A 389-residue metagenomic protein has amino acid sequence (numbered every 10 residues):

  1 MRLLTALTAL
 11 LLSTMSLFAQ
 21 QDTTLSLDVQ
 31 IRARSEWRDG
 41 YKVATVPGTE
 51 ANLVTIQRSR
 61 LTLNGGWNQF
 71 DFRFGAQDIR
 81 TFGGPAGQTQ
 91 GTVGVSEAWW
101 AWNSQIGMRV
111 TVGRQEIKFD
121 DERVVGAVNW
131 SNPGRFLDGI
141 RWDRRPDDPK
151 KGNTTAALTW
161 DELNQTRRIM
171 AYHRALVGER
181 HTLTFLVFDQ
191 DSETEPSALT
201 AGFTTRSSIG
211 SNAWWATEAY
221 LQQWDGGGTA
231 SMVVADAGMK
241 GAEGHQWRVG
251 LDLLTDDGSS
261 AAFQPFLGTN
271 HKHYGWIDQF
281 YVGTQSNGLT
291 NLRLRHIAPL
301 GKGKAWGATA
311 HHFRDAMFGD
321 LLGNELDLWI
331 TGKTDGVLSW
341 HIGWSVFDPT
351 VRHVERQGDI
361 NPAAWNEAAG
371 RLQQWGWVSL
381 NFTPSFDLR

Functional and structural regions predicted by a protein language model:
T5-M15: Bacterial N-terminal signal peptides
Q20-K42, G65, F70-F74, V110 (+2 more regions): Transmembrane beta-strand segments of Gram-negative outer membrane beta-barrel proteins
Q21-L27, S104-V110, A127-S260, L292-L294 (+4 more regions): Signature for the C-terminal beta-barrel architecture of outer-membrane proteins
R38-K42, I79, E116-V124, N153-T159 (+4 more regions): Flexible, solvent-exposed coil segments and beta strand-coil junctions, predominantly the extracellular/periplasmic
Y41-Q57, G66-M108, D120-W130, W215 (+6 more regions): Surface-exposed loop and membrane-interface regions of Gram-negative outer-membrane beta-barrel proteins
E116-N129, L251-H271: Surface-exposed extracellular loop regions of Gram-negative outer-membrane beta-barrel proteins, predominantly
A262-N287: Flexible internal linker/loop segments at domain or repeat junctions
G370-R389: Outer-membrane beta-barrel "beta-signal"
